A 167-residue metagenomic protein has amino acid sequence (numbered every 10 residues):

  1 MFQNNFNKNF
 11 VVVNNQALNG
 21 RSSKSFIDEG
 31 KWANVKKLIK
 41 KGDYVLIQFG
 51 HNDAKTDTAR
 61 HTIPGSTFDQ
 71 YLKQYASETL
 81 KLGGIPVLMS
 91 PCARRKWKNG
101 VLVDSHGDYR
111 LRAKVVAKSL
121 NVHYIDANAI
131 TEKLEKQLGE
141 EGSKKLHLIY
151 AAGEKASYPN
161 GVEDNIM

Functional and structural regions predicted by a protein language model:
M1-A17, A33-K41, V45: Serine-esterase "nucleophile elbow" of acetyl-processing enzymes
A17-G20, G50: Glycine-centered flexibility sites
N19-R21, A93-R94: Short, internal active-site loops enriched in acidic
R21-S22, D126: Short, solvent-exposed coil/turn linker segments
S22-G30: Structural motif
G30-I166: Alpha-helical cap/lid subdomain in secreted, periplasmic, or secretory-pathway luminal O-acyl-processing enzymes
